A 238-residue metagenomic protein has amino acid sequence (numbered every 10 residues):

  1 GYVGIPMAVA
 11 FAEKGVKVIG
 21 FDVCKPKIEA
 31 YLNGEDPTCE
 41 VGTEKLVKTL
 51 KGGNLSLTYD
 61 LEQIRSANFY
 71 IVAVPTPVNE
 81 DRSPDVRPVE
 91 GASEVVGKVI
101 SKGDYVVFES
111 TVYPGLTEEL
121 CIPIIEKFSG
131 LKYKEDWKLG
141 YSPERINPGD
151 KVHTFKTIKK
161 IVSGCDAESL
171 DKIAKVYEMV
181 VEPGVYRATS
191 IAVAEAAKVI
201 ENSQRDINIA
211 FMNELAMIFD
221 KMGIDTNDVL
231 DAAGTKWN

Functional and structural regions predicted by a protein language model:
G1-N238: Structural/interface elements that position substrates and couple domains in central-metabolism enzymes
